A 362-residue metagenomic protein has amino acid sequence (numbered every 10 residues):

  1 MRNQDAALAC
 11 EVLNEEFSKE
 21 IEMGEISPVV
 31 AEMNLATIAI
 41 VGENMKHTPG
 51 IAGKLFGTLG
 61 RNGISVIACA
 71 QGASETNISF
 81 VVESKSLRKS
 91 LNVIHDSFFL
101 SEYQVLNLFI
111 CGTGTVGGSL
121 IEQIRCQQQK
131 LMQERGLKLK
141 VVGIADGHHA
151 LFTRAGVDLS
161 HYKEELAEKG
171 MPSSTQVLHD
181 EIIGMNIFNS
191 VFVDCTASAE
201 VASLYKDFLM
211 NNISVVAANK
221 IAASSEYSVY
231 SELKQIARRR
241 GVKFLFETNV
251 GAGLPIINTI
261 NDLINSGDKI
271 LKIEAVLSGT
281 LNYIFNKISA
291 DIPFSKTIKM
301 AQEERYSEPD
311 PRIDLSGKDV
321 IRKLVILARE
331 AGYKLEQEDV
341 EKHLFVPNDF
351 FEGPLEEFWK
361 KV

Functional and structural regions predicted by a protein language model:
M1-E122, Q127: A conserved regulatory-domain signal marking ACT and ACT-like small-molecule sensing domains and adjacent regulatory
Q4-L8, G50-K54, A73, V82-K89 (+13 more regions): Conserved active-site and cofactor/substrate-binding residues in soluble primary-metabolism enzymes
A7-N14, G53-G60, R88-H95, G117 (+6 more regions): Predominant activation on well-ordered alpha-helical scaffold segments within soluble catalytic domains
A68-C69, V191-D194, V215-A218, F244-T248 (+1 more regions): General beta-strand structural signal in soluble alpha/beta enzymes
L106-T113, G117-N211: N-terminal glycine-/serine-/threonine-rich beta1-alpha1-beta2 phosphate-ribose binding loop of Rossmann-like
S198-N211, K220-T248, A252-L263: Rossmann-fold NAD(P)-binding glycine/threonine-rich loop
R238-G241, L245-E304, D314, K318 (+1 more regions): Rossmann-like NAD(P)H-binding beta-loop-alpha module
K287-I288, S295-V362: Substrate-binding/catalytic subdomain of NAD(P)-dependent oxidoreductase enzymes
